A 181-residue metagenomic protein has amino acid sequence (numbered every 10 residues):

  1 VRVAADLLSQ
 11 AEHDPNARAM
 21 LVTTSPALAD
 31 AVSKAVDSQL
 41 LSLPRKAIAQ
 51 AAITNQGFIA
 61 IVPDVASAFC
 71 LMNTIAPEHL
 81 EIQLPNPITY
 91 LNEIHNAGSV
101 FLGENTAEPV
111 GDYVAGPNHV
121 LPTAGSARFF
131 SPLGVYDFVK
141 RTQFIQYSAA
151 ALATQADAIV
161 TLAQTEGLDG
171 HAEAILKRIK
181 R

Functional and structural regions predicted by a protein language model:
V1-S67: ALDH superfamily catalytic-core signature
A35, L71-T74: Short amphipathic alpha-helices in soluble, non-transmembrane regions that often serve as interface/regulatory elements
V65, N73-R181: C-terminal core of ALDH-fold dehydrogenases
